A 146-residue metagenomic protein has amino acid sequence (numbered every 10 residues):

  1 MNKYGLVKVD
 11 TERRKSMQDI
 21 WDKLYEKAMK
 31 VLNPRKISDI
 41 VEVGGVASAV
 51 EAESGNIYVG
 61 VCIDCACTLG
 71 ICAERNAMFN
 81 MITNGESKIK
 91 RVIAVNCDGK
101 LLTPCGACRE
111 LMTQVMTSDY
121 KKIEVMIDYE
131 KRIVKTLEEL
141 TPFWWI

Functional and structural regions predicted by a protein language model:
N2-S38, E86-I146: C-terminal binding/interaction regions
E42-A52: Short beta-strand scaffold segments in enzyme catalytic cores
N56-I57: Hydrophobic "anchor" residues
V61-R75: Compact, glycine-rich, soluble single-domain proteins
G70-C72, N80-K88: Active-site- and interface-proximal helix/loop "cap" or "latch" segments in soluble metabolic and energy-transducing
C72, N76, A107-E110: Short amphipathic alpha-helical face segments that pack within enzyme cores and frequently flank/anchor catalytic
N76, N80-M81, P104: Feature captures the catalytic cores and cofactor-binding loops of soluble hydro-lyases/lyases that act on carboxylate
